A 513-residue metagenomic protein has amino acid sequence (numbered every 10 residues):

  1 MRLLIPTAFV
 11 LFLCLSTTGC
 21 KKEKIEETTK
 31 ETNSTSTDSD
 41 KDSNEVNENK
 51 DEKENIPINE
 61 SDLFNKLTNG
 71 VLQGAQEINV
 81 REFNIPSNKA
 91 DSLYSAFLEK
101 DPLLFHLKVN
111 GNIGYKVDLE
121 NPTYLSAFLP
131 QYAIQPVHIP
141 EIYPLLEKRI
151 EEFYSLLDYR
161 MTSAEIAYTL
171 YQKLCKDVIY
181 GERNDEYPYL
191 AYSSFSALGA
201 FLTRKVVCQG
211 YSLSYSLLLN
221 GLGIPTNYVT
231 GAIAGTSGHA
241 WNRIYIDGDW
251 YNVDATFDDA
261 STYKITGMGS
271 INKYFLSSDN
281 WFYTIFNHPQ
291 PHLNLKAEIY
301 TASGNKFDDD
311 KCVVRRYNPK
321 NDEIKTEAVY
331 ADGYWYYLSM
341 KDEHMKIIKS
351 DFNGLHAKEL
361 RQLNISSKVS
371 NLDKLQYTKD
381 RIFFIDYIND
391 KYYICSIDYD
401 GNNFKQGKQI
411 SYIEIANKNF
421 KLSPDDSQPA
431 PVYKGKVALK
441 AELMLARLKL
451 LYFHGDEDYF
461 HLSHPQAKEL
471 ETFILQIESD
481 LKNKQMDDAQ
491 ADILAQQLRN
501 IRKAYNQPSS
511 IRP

Functional and structural regions predicted by a protein language model:
M1-I5: Positively charged n-region of N-terminal signal peptides that target proteins for export
T7-C14: Bacterial N-terminal signal peptides
L15-G19: C-terminal motif of bacterial Sec signal peptides marking the signal peptidase cleavage site
K21-M161, F286-P431: N-terminal accessory/pre-domain segments preceding catalytic cores
I134-A200: Secondary-structure boundary elements
E151-D158, Q172-Y180, N220, I224 (+4 more regions): Sec-exported extracytoplasmic/periplasmic mature domains
G210-S278: Hydrophobic/aromatic-rich core segments of domains that either
A430-P513: Beta-rich interaction/scaffold domains
